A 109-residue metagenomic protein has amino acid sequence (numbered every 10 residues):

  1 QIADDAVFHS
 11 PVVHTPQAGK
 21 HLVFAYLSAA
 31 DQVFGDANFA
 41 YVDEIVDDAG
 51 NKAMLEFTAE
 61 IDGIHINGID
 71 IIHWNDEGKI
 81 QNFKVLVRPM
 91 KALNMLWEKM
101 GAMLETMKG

Functional and structural regions predicted by a protein language model:
Q1-I2, A6, G19, V23 (+5 more regions): Hydrophobic pocket/interface hotspot
D4-G50: A solvent-exposed, acidic/Ser-Thr-rich amphipathic alpha-helical stretch
D31-G109: A beta-strand edge to alpha-helix "cap/lid" segment located at domain peripheries
